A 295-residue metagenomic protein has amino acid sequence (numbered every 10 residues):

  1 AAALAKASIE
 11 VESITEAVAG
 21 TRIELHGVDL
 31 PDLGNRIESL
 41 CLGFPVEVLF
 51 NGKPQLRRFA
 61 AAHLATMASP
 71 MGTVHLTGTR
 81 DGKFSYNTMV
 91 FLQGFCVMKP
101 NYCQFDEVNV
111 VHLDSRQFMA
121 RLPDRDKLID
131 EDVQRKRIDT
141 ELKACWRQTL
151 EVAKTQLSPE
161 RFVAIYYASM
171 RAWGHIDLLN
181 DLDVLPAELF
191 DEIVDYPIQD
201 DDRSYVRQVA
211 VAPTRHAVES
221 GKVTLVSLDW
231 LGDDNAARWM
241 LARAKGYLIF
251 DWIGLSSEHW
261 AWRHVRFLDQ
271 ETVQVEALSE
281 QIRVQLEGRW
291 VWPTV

Functional and structural regions predicted by a protein language model:
A1-T66, P70-G72: GHKL-type ATPase core
L25-D29, K53-R58, L142-R147, S256-E258 (+1 more regions): Short C-terminal domain-edge/linker segments immediately following a structured domain
P31-L33, P54-R57, V97, A120 (+2 more regions): Short, surface-exposed beta-strand/loop "edge" segments at domain boundaries and coil↔beta transitions
P45-L56, Y247-W252, S257-V265: A short amphipathic beta-strand at an alpha->beta junction
E47-N51, K136-T140, F250-I253, V273-A277: Glycine-rich loops and low-complexity Gly/Arg-rich segments that provide flexible linkers or classic glycine-based
A61-R215, E219-S227, A237-G254, W262: GHKL/Bergerat-fold ATPase module
R243-K245, V265-V295: Long C-terminal appendages of very large multidomain proteins
